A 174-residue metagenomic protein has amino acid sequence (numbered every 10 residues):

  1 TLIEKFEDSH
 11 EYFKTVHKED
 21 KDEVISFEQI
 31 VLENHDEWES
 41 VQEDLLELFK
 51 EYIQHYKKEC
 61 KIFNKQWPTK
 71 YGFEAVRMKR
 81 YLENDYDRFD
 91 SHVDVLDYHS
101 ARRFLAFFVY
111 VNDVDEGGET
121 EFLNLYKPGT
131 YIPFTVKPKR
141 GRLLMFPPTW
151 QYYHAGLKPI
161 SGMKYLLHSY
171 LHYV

Functional and structural regions predicted by a protein language model:
T1-L143, T149-V174: Fe(II)/2-oxoglutarate oxygenase catalytic core
